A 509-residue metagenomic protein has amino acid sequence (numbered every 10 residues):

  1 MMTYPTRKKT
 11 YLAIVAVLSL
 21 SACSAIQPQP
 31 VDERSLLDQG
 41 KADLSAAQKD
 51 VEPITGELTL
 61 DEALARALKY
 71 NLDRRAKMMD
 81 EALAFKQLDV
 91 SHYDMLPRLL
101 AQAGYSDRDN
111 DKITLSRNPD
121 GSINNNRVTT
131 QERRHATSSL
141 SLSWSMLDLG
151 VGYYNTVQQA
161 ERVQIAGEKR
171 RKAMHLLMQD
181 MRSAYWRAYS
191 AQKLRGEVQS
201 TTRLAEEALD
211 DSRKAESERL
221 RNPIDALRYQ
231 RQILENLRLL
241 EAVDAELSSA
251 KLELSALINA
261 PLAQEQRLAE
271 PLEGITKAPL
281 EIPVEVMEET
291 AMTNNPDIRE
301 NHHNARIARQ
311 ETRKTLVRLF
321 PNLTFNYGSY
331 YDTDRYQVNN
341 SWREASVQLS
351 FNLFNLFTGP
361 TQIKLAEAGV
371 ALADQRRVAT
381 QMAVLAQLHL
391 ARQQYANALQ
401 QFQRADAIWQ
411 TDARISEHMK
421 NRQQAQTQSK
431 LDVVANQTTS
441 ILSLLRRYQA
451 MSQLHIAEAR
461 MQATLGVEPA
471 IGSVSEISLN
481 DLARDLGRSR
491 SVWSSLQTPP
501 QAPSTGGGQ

Functional and structural regions predicted by a protein language model:
M2-K8, L12, S24-L37, L262 (+1 more regions): Acidic, low-complexity, intrinsically disordered peripheral segments
T3, S24-Q27, A173-T290, A391-Q394 (+6 more regions): Periplasmic alpha-helical coiled-coil/stalk elements that build and connect Gram-negative outer-membrane
A42-R66, Y70: Regulatory alphaC helix of protein kinase catalytic domains
Q48-T55, Q102-S141, E270-E281, R313 (+2 more regions): Small/polar, glycine/serine/threonine/aspartate-rich low-complexity segments that form flexible
T59-E62, H135-T137, S183, R228 (+1 more regions): Transmembrane beta-barrel architecture of outer-membrane proteins
A65-R75, A82-P97, V128-E132, S139-Q158 (+8 more regions): A glycine-/polar-enriched beta->alpha junction
